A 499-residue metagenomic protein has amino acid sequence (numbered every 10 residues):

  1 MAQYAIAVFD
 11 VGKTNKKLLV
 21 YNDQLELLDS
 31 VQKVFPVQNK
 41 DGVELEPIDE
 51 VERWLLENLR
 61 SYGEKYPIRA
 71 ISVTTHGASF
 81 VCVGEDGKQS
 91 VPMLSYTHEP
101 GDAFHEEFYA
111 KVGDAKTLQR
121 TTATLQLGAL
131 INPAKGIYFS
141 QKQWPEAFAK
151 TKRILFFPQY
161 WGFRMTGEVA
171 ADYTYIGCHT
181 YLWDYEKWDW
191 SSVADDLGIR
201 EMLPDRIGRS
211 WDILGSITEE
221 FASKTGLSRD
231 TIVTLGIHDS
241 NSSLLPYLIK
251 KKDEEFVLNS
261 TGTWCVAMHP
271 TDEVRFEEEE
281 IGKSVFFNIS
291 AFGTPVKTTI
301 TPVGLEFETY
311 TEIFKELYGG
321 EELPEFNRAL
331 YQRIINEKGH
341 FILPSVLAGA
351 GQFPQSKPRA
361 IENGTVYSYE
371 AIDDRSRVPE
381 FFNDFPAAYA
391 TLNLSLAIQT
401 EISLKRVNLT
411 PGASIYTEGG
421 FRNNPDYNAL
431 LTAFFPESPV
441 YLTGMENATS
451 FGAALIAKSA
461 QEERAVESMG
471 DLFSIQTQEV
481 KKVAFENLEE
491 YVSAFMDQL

Functional and structural regions predicted by a protein language model:
M1-P92, A103-E107, K150, A222-L235 (+3 more regions): N-terminal glycine/serine-rich phosphate-binding loop of ATP-dependent small-molecule kinases, especially carbohydrate
A2, G12-T14, P67, T74-H76 (+5 more regions): Short, basic and Ser/Thr-rich N-terminal targeting/leader segments
Y4, P67-I68, P204, P411-A413: Local beta-strand N-terminus motif with an aromatic residue
A7-V8, Y109-L125, K135-T151, L155-F156 (+4 more regions): Active-site core segments that coordinate phosphate-bearing ligands/cofactors across diverse enzyme families
V37-Q38, D102-A103, D212-S216, A348-G351 (+1 more regions): A short acidic, often aromatic-flanked loop/helix-cap motif at beta-alpha or helix-coil junctions that lines enzyme
R60-T97, T124-I131, G162-W183, R206-R209 (+1 more regions): Short beta-strand-loop/turn "lid" adjacent to the catalytic site in phosphate-handling enzymes
G198-R200: Intrinsically disordered, low-complexity regions enriched in Pro/Ser/Thr/Gly and acidic residues
